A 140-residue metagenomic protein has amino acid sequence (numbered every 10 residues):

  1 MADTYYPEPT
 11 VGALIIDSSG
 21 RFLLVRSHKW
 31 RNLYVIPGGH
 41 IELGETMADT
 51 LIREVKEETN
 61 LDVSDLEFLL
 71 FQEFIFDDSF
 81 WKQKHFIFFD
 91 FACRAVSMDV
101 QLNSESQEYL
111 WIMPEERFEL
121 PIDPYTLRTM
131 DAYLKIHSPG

Functional and structural regions predicted by a protein language model:
M1-F22, A92-R94: Conserved N-terminal beta-strand and adjoining loop/helix that marks the start of the Nudix/MutT-like hydrolase domain
Y5-P7, W81-I87, S106: A generic structural micro-feature
D17, R21-E57: Conserved Nudix-box catalytic region and its N-terminal flanking loop in Nudix hydrolases and closely related
R21, M98-Q101: Short helix-loop capping/hinge motifs at secondary-structure junctions, enriched in acidic/polar residues
D62-F71: A short coil-to-beta-strand element that immediately follows conserved catalytic motifs
F74-D99: Active-site-adjacent beta-strand/loop module that shapes the phosphate/pyrophosphate-binding cleft
A92, Q101-A132: NUDIX/MutT-family hydrolases
L134-G140: Generic C-terminal helix-cap and adjacent flexible tail
